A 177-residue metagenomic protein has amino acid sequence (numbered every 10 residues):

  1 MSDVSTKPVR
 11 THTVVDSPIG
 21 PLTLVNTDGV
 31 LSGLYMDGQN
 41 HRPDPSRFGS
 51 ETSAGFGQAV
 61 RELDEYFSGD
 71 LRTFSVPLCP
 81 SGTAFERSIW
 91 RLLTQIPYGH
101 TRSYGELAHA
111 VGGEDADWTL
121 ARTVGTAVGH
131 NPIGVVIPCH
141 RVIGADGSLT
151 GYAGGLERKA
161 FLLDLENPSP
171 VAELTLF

Functional and structural regions predicted by a protein language model:
M1-T27, S32: DNA-contacting interfaces and partner/effector-binding or oligomerization modules in DNA-centric proteins
S2-S5, S46, V60-E62, S103-A108 (+1 more regions): A generic short-segment signal for beta-strand/edge and adjacent turn/coil regions
S5, G33, D37, A59-F67 (+3 more regions): Membrane-targeting and insertion segments and their boundary/processing signals
T11-P18, D70-F177: Nucleic acid-binding interface residues in structured DNA/RNA-binding domains, emphasizing the DNA-engaging scaffolds
V15-L22, D44-S50, E62-E65, A116-R122: Short, mixed-charge, low-aromatic patches
T23-L24, G33, S103, G151: A sequence-level detector of short linear motifs
N26-S75: Compact structured core domains
